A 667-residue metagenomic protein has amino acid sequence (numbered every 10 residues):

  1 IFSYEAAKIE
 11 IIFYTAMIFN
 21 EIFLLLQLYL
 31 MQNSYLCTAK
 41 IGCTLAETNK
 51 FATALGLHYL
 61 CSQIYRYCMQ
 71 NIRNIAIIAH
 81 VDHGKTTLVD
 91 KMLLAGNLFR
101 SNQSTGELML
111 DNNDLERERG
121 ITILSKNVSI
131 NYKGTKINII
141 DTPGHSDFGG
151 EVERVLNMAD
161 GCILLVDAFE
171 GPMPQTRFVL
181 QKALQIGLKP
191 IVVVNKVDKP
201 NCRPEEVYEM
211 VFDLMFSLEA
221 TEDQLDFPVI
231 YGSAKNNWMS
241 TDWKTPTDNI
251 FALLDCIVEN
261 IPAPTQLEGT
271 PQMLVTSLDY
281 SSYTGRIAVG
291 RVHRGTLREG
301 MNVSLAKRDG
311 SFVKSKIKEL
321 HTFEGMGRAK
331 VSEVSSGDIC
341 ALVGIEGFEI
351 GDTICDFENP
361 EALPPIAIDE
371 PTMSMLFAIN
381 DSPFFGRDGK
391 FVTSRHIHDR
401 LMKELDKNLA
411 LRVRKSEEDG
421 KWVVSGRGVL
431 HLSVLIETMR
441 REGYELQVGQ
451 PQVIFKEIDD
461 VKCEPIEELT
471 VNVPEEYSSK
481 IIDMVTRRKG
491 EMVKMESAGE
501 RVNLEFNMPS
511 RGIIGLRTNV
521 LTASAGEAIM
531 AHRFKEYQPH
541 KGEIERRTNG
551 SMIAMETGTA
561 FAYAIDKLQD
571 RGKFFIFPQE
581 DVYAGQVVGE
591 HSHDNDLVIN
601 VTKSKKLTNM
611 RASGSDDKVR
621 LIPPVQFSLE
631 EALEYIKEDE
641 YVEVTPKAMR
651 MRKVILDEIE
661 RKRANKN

Functional and structural regions predicted by a protein language model:
Q63-V166, E170-P172, M210, L278-S281: P-loop NTPase switch module centered on the Walker A-proximal segment
Q70-I75, V81-H83, P172-L180, K189 (+12 more regions): Conserved structured catalytic cores and adjacent interaction surfaces of nucleotide-binding/hydrolyzing enzymes
V166-E222: Conserved C-terminal guanine-recognition region of P-loop GTPase G domains, centered on the G4
I191-V194, N237-M239, P371-R387, E417-S425 (+6 more regions): Short, hydrophobic beta-strand segments
F216-I350, I354, L469-P474, R533 (+2 more regions): Conserved catalytic-core segments of large NTP-driven translation/proteostasis enzymes
H293-D419, R441: Catalytic P-loop NTP-binding/switch module of NTPases
F323, R328-V331, M508, N519-T522 (+2 more regions): Long insertion/accessory domains within large nucleic-acid-processing enzymes
